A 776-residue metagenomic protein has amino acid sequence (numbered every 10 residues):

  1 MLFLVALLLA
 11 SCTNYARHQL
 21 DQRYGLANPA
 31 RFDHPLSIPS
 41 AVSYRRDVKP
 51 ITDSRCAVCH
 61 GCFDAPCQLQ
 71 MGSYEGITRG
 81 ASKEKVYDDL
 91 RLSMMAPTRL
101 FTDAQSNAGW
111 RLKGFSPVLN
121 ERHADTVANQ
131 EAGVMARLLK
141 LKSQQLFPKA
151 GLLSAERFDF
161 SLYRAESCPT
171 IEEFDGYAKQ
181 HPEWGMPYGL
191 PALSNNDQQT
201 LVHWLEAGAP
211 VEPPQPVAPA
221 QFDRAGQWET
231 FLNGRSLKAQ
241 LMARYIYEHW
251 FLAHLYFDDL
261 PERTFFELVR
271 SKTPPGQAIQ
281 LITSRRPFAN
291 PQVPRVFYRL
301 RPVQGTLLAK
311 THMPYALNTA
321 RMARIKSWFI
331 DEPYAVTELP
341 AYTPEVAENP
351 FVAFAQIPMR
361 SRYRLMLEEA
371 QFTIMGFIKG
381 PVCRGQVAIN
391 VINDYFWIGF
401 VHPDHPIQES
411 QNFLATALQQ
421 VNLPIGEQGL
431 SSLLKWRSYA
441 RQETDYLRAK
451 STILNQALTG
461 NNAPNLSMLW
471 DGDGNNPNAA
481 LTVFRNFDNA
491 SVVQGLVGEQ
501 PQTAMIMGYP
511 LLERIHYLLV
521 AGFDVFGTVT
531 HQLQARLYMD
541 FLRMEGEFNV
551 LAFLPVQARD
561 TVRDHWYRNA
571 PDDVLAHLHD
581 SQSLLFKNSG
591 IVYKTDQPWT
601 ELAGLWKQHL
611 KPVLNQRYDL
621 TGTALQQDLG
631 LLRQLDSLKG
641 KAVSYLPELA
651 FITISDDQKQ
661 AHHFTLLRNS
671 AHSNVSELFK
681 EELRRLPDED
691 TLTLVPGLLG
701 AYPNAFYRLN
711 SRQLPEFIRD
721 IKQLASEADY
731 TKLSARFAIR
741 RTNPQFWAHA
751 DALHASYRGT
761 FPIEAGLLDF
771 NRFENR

Functional and structural regions predicted by a protein language model:
M1-V5: Sec-dependent signal peptide recognition, specifically the positively charged N-region followed immediately by
L8-S11: C-terminal motif of bacterial Sec signal peptides marking the signal peptidase cleavage site
T13-R776: Aromatic- and Gly/Pro-enriched helix-to-coil junctions and flexible linker segments
